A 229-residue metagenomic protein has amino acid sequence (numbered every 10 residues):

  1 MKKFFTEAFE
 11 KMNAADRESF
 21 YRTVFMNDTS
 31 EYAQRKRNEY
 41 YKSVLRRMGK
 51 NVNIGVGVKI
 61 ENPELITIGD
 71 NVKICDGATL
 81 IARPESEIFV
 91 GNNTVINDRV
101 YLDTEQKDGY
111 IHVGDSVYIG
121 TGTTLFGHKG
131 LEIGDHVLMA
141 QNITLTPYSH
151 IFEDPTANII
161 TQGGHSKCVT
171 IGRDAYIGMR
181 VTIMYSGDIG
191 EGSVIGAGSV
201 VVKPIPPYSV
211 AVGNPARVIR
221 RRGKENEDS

Functional and structural regions predicted by a protein language model:
M1-N51, H136, N142-I143, S149-T156 (+5 more regions): Terminal amphipathic alpha-helical/low-complexity segments used for targeting or macromolecular assembly
R22, A33-Q34, N53-G55, C75-D76 (+1 more regions): A short, structure-level motif marking secondary-structure boundaries and short turns
R47, N53-E64: Long amphipathic N-terminal alpha/beta scaffold segment
K59-I68, I74-G187, N214, R222-S229: Flexible, glycine/small-residue-enriched loop-and-beta-strand segment within the central core of proteins
I183, V201-K203, V218: Basic, gly/Ser/Thr/Pro-rich low-complexity segments located predominantly at protein N termini
D188-V212: C-terminal/domain-terminus segments
